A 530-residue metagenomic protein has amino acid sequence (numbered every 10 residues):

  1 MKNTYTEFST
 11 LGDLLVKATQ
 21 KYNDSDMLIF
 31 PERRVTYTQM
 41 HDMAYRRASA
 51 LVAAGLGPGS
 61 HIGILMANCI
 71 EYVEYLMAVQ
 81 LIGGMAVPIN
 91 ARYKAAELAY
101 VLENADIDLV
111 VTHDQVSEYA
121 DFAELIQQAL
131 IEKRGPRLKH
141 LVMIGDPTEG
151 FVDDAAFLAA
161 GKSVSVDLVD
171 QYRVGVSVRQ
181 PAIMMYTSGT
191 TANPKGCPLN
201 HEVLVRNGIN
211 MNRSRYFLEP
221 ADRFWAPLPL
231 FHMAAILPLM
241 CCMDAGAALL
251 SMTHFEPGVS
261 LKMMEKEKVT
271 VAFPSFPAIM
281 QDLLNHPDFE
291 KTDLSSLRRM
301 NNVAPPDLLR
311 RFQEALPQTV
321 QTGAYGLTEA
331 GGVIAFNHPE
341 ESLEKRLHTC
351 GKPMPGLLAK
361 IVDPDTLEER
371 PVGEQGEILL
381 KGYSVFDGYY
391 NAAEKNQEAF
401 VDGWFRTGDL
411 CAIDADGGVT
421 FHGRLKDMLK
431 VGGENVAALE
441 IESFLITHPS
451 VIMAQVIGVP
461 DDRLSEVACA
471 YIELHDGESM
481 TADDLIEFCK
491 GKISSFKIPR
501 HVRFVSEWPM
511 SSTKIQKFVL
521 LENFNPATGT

Functional and structural regions predicted by a protein language model:
Y5-F8, V16, D24-C69, V73-M77 (+3 more regions): Conserved AMP-binding/adenylate-forming core of the ANL superfamily
T6-F8, N23, M143-V152, A160-Y186 (+2 more regions): Conserved pre-ATP/AMP-binding loop-to-beta segment of ANL
T36-Q39, G175, A182-R206: Conserved AMP-binding A3 loop
A54, L81-A159, E478: Structural core segment of the AMP-binding/adenylate-forming
Y93-L102, V110-T112, M264, G382 (+5 more regions): AMP-binding/adenylate-forming catalytic core of the ANL superfamily
A159, D244, V269-S275, Q281-K345 (+1 more regions): Gly/Ser/Thr-rich phosphate-binding loop
V205-R223, F231-F273, H286: Conserved AMP-binding/adenylation subdomain of ANL enzymes
K352-G356, E368-E398, E434-V436: Conserved ATP/PPi-binding loop(s) of AMP-dependent carboxylate-activating enzymes
